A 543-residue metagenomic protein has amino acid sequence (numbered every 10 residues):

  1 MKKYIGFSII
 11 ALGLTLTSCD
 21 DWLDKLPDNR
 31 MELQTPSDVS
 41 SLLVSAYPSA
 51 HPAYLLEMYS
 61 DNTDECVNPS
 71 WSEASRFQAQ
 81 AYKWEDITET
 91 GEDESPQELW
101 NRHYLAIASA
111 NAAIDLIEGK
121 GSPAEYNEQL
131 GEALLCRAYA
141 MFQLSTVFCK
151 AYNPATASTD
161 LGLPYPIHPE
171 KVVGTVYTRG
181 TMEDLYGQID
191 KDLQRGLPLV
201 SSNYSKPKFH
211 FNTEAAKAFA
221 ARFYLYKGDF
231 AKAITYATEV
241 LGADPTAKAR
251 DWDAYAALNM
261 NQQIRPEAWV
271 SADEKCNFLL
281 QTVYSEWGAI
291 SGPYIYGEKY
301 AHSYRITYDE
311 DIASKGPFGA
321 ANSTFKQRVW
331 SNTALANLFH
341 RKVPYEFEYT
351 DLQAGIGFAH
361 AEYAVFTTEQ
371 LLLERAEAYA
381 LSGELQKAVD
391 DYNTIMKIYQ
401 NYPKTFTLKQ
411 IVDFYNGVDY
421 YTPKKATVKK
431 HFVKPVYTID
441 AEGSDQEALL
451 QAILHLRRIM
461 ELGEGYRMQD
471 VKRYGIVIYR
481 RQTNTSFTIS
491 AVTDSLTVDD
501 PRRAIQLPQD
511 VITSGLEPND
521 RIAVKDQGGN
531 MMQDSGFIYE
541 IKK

Functional and structural regions predicted by a protein language model:
M1-T17: Sec-dependent bacterial lipoprotein signal peptides
C19-C66, G475-K543: Membrane-proximal, proline-rich intrinsically disordered regions
D20, E214-D253, S535-K542: Aromatic-residue-lined binding/catalytic grooves and analogous aromatic/hydrophobic interfacial grooves in multimeric
F77-C149, G180-E183, L193-S202, I356-Y363 (+2 more regions): Conserved, well-structured interaction surfaces
I234-E369, Y402-D440, A452, M460 (+3 more regions): Hydrophobic-face positions in mid-chain alpha helices that act as interaction patches
